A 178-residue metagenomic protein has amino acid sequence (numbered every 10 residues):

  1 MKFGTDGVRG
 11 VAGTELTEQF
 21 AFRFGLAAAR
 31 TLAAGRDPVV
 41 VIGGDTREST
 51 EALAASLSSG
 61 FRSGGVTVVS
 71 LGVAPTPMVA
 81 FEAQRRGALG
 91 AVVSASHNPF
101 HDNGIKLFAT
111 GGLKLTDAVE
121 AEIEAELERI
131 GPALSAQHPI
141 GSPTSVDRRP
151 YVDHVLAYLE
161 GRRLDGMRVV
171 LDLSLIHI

Functional and structural regions predicted by a protein language model:
M1-S59, S63-G64, T144-R168: An N-terminal, well-structured beta->alpha segment
K2-F3, V39, F100, F108 (+1 more regions): Short glycine- and Lys/Arg-enriched binding-loop motifs that mark or flank ligand-binding interfaces
V8, D45-R47, S94-S96, F108 (+1 more regions): Anionic group-transfer/hydrolysis microenvironments
V8-A12, D45, A74, K106 (+1 more regions): Gly/Ser/Thr-rich beta-alpha loop segments that engage phosphate groups in nucleotides
V11, V69, T110: Short, flexible active-site loop motifs that bind/organize anionic cofactors or intermediates
R30, V39-D102: N-terminal small/polar loop signature for handling phosphorylated ligands or for N-terminal nucleophile
N103-L175: Gly/Ser/Thr-enriched, mixed-charge loops and adjacent short helices that form phosphate/oxyanion-binding elements
